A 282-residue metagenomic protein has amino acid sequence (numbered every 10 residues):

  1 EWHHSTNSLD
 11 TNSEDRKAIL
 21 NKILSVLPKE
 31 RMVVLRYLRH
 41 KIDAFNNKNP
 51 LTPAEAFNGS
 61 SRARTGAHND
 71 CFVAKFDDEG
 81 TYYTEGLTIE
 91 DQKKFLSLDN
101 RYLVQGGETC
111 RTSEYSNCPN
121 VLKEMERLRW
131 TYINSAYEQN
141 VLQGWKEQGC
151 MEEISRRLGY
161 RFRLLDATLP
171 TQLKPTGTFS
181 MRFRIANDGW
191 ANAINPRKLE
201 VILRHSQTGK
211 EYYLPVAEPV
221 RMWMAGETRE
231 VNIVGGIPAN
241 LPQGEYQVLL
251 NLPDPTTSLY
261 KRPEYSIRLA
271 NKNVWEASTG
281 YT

Functional and structural regions predicted by a protein language model:
E1-Q139: Catalytic-core regions of glycoside hydrolase
S5, Y115, K146-G149, N232 (+1 more regions): Generic, low-specificity signal for short hydrophobic/alpha-helical stretches with a mild N-terminal bias, encompassing
T6-N7, E14, A18, L142-G149 (+1 more regions): Surface-exposed flexible segments
S116, E147-C150, R184, V216: A near-ubiquitous, low-amplitude feature marking generic local secondary-structure context
C118-L169: Catalytic cores of secreted or luminal carbohydrate-active enzymes
S155-T282: Extracellular/luminal regions of secreted and cell-surface proteins that mediate adhesion/ECM remodeling
